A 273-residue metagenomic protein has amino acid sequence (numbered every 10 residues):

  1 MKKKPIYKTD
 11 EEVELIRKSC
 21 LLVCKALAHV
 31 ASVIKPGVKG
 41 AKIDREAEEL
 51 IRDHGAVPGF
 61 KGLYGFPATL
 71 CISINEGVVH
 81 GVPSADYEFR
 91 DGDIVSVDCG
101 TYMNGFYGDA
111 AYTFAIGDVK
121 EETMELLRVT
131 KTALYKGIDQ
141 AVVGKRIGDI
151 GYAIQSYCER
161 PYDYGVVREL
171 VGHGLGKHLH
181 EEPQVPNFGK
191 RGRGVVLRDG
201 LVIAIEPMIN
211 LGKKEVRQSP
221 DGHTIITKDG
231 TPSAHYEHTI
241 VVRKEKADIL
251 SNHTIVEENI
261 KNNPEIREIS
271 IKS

Functional and structural regions predicted by a protein language model:
M1-S273: Active-site neighborhoods and metal-handling regions in enzymes and metal-associated proteins
